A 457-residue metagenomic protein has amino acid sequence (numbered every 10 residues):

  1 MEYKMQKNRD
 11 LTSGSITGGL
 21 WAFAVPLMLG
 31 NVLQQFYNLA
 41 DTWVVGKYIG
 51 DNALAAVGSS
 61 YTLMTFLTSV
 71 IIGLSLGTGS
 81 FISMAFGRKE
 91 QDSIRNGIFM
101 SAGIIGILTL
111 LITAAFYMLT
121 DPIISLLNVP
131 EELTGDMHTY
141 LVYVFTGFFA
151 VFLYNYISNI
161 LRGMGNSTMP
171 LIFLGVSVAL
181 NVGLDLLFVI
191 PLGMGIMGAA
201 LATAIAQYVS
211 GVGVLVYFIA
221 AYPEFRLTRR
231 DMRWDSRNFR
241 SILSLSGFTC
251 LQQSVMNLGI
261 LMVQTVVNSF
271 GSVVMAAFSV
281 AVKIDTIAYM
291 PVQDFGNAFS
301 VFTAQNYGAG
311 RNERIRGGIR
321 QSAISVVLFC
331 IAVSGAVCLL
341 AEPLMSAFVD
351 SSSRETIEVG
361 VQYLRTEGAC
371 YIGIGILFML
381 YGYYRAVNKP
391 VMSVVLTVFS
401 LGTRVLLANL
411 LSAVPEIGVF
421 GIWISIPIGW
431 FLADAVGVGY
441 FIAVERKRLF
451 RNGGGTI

Functional and structural regions predicted by a protein language model:
M1-A24, I82-G147, P191-G247, T303-C370 (+1 more regions): Short alpha-helical transmembrane segments in multi-pass integral membrane proteins
S13, T17-F36, A40, L63 (+7 more regions): Residue-level signal for short hydrophobic patches within transmembrane helices of multi-pass membrane transporters
A22-D41, Y143, Y154, G163 (+5 more regions): Transmembrane helical elements of multi-pass membrane transporters/channels
M28, V32, F36, A40 (+21 more regions): Generic alpha-helical transmembrane segments of integral inner-membrane proteins, especially permease/transport modules
V32, F36-L54, I124-E131, L187-M194 (+6 more regions): Helix-terminus/linker motif at the lipid-water interface of multi-pass membrane proteins
D51-T62, L141, A200, S272-I287 (+2 more regions): Small-residue hotspots at the loop-to-helix junctions and early N-terminal turns of transmembrane alpha-helices
L54-A114, V151-P170, A277-A341, I374-L396: Small-residue-rich hydrophobic transmembrane alpha-helices
S75, V144-R162, P170-V178, A199-V212 (+4 more regions): Short runs within selected transmembrane alpha-helices of multi-pass transporters and secretion channels
